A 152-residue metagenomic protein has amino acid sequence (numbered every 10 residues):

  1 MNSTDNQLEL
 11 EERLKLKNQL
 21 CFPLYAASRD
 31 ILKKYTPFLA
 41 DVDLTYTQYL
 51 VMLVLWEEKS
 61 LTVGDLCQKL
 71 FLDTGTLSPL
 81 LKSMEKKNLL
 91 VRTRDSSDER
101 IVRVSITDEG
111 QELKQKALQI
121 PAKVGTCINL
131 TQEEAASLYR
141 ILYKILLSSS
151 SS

Functional and structural regions predicted by a protein language model:
M1-E12, Q115, L130-S152: C-terminal regulatory/oligomerization modules of transcriptional regulators
M1-V42, A136: N-terminal leader segment of winged-helix/HTH proteins
F22, R29-D73: N-terminal helix-turn-helix DNA-binding core of bacterial DNA-binding proteins
A27, I31, L70, L113-N129 (+2 more regions): Alpha-helical linker/hinge and terminal dimerization helices associated with HTH transcriptional regulators
V42-T47, T76, T107, T131-Q132: Short helix-coil-helix linker/hinge
V63-G64, G75, K82, V102: Residues within helix-turn-helix
K82-R140: Charged, amphipathic alpha-helical coiled-coil/dimerization segments
